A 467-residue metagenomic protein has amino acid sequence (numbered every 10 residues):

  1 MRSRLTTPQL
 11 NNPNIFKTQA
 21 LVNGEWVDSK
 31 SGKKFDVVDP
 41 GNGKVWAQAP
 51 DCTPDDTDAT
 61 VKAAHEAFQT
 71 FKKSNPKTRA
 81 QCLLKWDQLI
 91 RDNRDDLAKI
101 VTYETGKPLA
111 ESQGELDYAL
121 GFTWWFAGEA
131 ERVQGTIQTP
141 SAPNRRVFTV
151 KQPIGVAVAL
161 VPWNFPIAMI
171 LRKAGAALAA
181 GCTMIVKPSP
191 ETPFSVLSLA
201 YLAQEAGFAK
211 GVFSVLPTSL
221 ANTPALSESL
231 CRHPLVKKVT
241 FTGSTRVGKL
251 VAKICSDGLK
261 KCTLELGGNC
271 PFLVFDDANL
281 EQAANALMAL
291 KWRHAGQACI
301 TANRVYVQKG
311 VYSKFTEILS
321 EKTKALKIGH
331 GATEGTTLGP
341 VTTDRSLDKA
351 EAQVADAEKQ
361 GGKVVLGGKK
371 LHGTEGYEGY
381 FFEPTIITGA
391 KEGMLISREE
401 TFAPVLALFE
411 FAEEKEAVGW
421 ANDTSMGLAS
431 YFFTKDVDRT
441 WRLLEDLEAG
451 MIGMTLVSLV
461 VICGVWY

Functional and structural regions predicted by a protein language model:
M1-Q48, Q81, K85, D117 (+5 more regions): Terminal low-complexity tails and localization/encapsulation signals of metabolic enzymes
N42-Q48, V236, L273, K327 (+1 more regions): Conserved C-terminal structural/oligomerization subdomain of aldehyde/semialdehyde dehydrogenase
G43, R79, V101, T123 (+11 more regions): Residue-level signal for inorganic ion chemistry
K44-Q134, N144: Glycine-rich loop-to-alpha-helix module at the N-terminal edge of alpha/beta enzyme cores
W46-C52, A67-K73, A159, F272-F275 (+5 more regions): Short, well-ordered beta-strand elements within core beta-sheets of diverse protein domains
T136-Q282, F411: Rossmann-like NAD(P) dinucleotide-binding subdomain of oxidoreductase/dehydrogenase enzymes
T183-I185, V364, M451: A short hydrophobic/small-residue beta-strand
E205, R246-K391, W420, M454: ALDH superfamily catalytic-core signature
